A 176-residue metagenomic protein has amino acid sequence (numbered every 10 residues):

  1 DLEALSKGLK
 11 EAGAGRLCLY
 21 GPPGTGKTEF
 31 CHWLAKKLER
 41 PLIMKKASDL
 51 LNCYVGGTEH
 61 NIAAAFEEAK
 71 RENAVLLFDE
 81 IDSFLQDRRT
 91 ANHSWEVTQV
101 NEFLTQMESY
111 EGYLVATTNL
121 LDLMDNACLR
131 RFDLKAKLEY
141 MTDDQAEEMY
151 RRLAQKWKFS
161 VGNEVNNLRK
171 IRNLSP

Functional and structural regions predicted by a protein language model:
D1-R169: Walker A/P-loop NTP-binding motif of AAA+ ATPase domains
I171-P176: The conserved phosphate-sensing helix
